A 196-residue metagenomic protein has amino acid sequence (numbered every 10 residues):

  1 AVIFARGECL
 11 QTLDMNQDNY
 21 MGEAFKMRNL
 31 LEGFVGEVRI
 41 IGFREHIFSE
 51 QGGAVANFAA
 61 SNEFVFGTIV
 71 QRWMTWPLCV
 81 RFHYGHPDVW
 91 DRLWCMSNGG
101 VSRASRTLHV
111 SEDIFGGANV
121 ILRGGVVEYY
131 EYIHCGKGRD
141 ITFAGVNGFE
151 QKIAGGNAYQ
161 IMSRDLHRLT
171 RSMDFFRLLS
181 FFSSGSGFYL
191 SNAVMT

Functional and structural regions predicted by a protein language model:
A1-L190: Internal catalytic domains of large membrane-associated glycosyltransferases
A193-T196: Membrane-embedded multi-pass helical conduit in multi-pass membrane proteins, especially envelope-biosynthetic
